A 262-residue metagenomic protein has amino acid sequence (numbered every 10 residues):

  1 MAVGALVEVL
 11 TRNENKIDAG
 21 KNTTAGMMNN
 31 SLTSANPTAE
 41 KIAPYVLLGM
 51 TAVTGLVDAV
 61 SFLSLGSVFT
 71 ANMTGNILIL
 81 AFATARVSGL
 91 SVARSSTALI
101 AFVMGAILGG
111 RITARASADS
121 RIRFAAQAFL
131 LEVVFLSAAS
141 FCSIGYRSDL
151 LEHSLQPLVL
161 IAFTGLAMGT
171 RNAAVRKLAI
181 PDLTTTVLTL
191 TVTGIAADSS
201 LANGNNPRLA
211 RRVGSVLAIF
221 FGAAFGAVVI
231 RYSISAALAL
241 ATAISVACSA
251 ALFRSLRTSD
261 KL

Functional and structural regions predicted by a protein language model:
L6-N13, N22-L262: Alpha-helical transmembrane segments of multi-pass membrane proteins
